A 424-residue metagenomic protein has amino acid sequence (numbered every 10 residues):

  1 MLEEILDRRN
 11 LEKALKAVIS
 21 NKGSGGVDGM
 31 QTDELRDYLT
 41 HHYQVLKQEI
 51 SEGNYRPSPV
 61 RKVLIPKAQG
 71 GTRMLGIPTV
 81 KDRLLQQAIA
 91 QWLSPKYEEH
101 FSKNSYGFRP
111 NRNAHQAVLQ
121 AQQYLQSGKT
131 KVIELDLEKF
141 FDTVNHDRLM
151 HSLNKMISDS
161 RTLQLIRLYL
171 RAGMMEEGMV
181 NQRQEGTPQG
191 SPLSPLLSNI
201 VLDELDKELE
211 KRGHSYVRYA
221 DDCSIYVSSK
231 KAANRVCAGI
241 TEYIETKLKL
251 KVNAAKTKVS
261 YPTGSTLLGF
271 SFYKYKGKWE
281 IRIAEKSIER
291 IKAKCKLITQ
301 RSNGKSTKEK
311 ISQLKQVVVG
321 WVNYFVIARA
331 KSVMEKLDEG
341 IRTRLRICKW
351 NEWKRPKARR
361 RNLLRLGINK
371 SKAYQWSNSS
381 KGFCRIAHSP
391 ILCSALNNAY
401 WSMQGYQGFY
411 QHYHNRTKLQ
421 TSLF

Functional and structural regions predicted by a protein language model:
M1-Y38: Non-catalytic, polymerase-adjacent accessory regions of viral genome-replication enzymes
L11, P59-V60, A68, K308-F325: Core structural elements
L39, Y43, L337-L345: Short amphipathic alpha-helical coiled-coil/interface segments
H42, E49-L64, A68, H100-G264: Conserved polymerase palm-domain catalytic core
R171, K247-V319: A conserved non-catalytic segment of reverse transcriptases and RNA-directed RNA polymerases corresponding to the late
Q182-E185, K296-K310, W321-V333, W350-R355: Short, solvent-exposed helix-loop connector elements
K256-S265, Q313-V317, M334-R342, K357-R365: A glycine-rich phosphate-binding loop feature that marks nucleotide/adenosyl-phosphate handling sites
W353-F424: Extended C-terminal regions of large enzymes
